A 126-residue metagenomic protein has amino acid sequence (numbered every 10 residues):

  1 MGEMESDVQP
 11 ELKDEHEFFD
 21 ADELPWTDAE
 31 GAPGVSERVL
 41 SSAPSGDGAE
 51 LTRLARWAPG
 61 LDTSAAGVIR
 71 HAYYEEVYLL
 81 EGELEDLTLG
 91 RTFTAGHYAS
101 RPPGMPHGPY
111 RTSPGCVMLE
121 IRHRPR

Functional and structural regions predicted by a protein language model:
M1-L51: A short, N-terminal "cap"/entry segment at the start of jelly-roll beta-barrel domains of the cupin/DSBH fold
V35, G104-R126: Ligand-binding loop in jelly-roll beta-barrel domains
E37-H71, G90-T92, P102-P106: Conserved short histidine dyad/triad with adjacent acidic residue
R53-W57, Y78-L84, L119: Short, well-ordered beta-strand segments in beta-rich or mixed alpha/beta enzyme and ligand-binding folds
A65-L87: Glycine- and acidic-residue-biased ligand/ion/polar-headgroup-sensing regions
